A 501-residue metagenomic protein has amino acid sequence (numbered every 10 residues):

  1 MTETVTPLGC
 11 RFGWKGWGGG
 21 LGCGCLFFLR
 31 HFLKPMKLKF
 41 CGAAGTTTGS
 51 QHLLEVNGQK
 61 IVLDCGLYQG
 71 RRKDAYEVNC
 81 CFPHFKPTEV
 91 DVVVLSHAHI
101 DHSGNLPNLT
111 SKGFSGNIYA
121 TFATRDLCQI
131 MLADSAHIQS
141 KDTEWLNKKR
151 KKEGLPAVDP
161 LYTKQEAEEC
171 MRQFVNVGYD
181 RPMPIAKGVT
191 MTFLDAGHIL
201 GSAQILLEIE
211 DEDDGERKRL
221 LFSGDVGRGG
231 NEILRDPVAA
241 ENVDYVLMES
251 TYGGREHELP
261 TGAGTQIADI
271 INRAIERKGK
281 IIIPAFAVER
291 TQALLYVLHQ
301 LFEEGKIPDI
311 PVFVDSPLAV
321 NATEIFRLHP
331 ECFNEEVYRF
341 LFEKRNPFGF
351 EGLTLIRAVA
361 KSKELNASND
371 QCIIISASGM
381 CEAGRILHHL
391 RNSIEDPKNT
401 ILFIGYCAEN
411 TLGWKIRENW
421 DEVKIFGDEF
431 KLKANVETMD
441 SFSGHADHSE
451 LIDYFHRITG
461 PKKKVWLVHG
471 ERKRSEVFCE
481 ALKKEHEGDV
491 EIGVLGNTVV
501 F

Functional and structural regions predicted by a protein language model:
C10, C23-C25: Cysteine-centered motifs
W14-W17: Tryptophan (W) side chains
L33-T88, E169-R235, K363-A367, I373 (+4 more regions): Core dinuclear metal-dependent hydrolase active-site scaffold
A44-T46, V56-G116, A120-F174, V226-D236 (+4 more regions): Pre-active-site segment of Zn-dependent metallo-hydrolases
L63-C65, V90-H99, L106, I118-T121 (+10 more regions): Active-site neighborhood of phospho(di)ester-bond hydrolases with catalytic His/Asp-centered motifs
S135-I199, P330-N369: Metallo-beta-lactamase
Q204, G227-D315, T400-G405, V423-D489: Cap/insert and terminal regions of metallo-dependent hydrolase folds
I270-N410, K424: Hard-cation-handling environments
